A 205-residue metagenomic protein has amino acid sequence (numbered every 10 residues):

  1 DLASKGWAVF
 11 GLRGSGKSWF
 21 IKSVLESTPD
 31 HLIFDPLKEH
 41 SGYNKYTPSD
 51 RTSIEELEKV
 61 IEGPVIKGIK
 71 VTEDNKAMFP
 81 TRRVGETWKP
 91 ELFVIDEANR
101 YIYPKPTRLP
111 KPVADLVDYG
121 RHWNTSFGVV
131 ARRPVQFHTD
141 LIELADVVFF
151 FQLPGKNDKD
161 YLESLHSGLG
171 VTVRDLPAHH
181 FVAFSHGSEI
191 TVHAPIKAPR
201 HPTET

Functional and structural regions predicted by a protein language model:
L2-A3, W7-A8, P29-D30, P80 (+2 more regions): Conserved P-loop NTPase motor module
A3-K5, T28-P29, Y43-T47, I66 (+1 more regions): Short, well-ordered alpha-helix to beta-strand connector turns
W7-L25, D74-G170: Conserved P-loop NTPase motor cores
S15-T52: Walker A/P-loop NTP-binding active-site region of P-loop NTPases, recognizing the glycine-rich GxxxxGKT/S
D30-L32, V65-I69, E91-F93: Hydrophobic beta-strand segments of well-ordered beta-sheets in folded domains
G42, H138-T139, K159, H180-V182: Short secondary-structure boundary/hinge segments and terminal tails
N44, D50, L141, P177 (+1 more regions): Solvent-exposed, flexible loop/coil residues
Y46-V84: Short glycine-rich substrate-engagement loop in P-loop NTPases that contacts/grips substrate
